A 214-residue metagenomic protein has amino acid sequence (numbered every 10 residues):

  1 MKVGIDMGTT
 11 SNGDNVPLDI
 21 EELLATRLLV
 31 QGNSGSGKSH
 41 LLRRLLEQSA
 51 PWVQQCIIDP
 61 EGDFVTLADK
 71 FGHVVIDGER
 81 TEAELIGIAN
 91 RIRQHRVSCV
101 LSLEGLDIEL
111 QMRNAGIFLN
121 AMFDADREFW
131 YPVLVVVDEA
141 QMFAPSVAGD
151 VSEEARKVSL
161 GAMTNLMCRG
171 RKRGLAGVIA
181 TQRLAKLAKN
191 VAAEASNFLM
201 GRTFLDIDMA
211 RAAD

Functional and structural regions predicted by a protein language model:
M1-P17: N-terminal pre-Walker A segment at the start of P-loop NTPase domains
K2, G13, D59, D138 (+1 more regions): Residue-level signal for pocket-adjacent positions within structured domains
V16-I20, L29, R43-A121: Switch/coupling segment of Walker-type NTPase motor domains
L24-A25: Pre-Walker A (P-loop) beta-loop-beta motif of ABC nucleotide-binding domains
L29-S36, L46, G116-D214: Conserved P-loop NTPase motor cores
S39: Walker A/P-loop
